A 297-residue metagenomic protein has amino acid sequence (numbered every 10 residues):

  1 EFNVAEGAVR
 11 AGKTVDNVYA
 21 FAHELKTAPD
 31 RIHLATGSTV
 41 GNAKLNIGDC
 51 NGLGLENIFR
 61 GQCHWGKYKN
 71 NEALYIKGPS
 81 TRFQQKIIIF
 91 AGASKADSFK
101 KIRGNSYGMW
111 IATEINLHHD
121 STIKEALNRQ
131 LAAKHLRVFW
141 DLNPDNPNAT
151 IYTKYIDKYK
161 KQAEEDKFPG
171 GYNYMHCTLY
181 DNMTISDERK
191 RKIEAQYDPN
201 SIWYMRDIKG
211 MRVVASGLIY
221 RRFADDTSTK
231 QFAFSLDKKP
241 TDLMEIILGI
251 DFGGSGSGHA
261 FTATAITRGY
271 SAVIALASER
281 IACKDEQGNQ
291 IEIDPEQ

Functional and structural regions predicted by a protein language model:
N3-E6, W140: Short hydrophobic/aromatic beta-strand immediately N-terminal to the Walker A/P-loop
R10: Walker A (P-loop) phosphate-binding loop of P-loop NTPases
T14-A28: Walker A/P-loop NTP-binding motif
R31-A43: Conserved RecA-like ASCE P-loop NTPase motor core of nucleic-acid helicases/translocases
N42-G108: Inter-Walker segment of RecA-like/P-loop motor cores
M109, L117-Y197: ASCE P-loop NTPase helicase motor core
N182-G253, S257: ATPase catalytic-site recognition across NTP-hydrolyzing enzymes
D242, A263-Q297: Nucleic-acid-processing active sites and adjacent nucleic-acid-binding tracks, predominantly divalent metal-dependent
